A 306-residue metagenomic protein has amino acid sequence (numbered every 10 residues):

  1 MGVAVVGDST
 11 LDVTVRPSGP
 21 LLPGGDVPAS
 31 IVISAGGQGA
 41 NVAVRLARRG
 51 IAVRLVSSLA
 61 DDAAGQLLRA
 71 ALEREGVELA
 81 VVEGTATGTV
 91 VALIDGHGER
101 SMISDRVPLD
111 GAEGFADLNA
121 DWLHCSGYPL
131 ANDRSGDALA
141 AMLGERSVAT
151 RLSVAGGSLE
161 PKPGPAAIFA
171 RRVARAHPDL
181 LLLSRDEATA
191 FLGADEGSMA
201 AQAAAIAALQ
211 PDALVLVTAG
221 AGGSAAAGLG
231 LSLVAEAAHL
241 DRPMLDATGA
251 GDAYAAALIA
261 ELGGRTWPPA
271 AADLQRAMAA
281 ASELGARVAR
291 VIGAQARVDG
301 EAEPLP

Functional and structural regions predicted by a protein language model:
M1-S9, A70-V82, I94-V234: Ribokinase/PfkB-type carbohydrate-kinase core domain
M1-V56, Q66-A70, M244: Glycine-rich phosphate/adenosyl-contacting loop at the front of the ribokinase-like
V3-A4, A167, D195-P306: Conserved phosphate-binding/catalytic region of the ribokinase-like
D26, S30-G37, A63, A86 (+5 more regions): Residues at secondary-structure transition points
L46, S184, G251: Short, conserved phosphate/pyrophosphate- and ester-handling motifs at nucleotide-, phospho-/glycolipid
